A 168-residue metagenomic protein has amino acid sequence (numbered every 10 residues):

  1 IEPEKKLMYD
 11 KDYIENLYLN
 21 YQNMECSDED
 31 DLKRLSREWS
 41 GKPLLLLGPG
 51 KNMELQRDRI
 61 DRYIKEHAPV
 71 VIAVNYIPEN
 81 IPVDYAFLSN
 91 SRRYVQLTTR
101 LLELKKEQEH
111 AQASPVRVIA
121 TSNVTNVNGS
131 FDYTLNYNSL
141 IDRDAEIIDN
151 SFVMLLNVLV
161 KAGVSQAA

Functional and structural regions predicted by a protein language model:
I1-R59, N90-S91, Y137-N138: Aromatic- and Gly/Pro-rich donor/ligand-binding loops that form nucleotide- or phosphate-bearing donor binding pockets
Y9, Y13-E25, Y63-V70, V74-Q166: Acidic/Gly/His-enriched mid-domain segments of enzyme catalytic cores or analogous surface patches that mediate
P43-L47, P69, A167: Generic beta-sheet signal
